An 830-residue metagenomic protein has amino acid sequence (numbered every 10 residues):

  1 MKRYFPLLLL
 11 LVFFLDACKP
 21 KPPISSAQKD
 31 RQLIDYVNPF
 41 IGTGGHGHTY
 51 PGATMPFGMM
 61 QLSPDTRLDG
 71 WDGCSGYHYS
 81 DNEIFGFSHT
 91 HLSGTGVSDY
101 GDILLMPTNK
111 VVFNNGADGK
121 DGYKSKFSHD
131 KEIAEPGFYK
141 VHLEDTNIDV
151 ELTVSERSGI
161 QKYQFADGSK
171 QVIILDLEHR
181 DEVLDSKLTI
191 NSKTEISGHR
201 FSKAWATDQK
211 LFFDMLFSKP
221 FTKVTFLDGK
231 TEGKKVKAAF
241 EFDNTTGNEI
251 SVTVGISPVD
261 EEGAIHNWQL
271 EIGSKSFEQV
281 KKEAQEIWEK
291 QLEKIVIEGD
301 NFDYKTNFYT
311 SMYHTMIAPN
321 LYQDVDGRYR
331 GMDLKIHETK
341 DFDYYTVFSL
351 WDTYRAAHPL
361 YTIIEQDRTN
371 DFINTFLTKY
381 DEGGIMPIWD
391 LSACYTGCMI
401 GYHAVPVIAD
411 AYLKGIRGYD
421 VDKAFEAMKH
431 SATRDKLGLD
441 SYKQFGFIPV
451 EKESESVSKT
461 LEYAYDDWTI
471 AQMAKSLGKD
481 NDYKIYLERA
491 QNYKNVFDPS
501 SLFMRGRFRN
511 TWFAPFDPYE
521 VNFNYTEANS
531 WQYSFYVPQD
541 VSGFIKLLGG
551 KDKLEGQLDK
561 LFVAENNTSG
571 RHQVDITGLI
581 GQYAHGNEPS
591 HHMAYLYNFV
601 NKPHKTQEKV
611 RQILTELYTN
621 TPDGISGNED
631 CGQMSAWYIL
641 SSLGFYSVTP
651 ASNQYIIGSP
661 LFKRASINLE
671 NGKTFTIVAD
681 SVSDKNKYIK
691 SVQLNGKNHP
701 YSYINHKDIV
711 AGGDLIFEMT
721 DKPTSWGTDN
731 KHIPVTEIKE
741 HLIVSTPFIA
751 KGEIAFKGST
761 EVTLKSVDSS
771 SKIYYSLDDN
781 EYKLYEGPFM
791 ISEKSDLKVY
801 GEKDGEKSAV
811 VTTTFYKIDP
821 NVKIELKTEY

Functional and structural regions predicted by a protein language model:
Y4-F13: Sec-dependent N-terminal signal peptides
L15-A17: C-terminal motif of bacterial Sec signal peptides marking the signal peptidase cleavage site
K21-P23, T736-Y830: Short, compositionally stereotyped local motifs that mark structural "simplifiers"
P23-H358, T362-L461, T469-N495, S501-M504 (+7 more regions): Accessory carbohydrate-recognition regions in carbohydrate-active enzymes
D167-S169, K687, S766-K772: Short proline/glycine-enriched turn/loop motifs at strand-loop junctions of beta-rich domains
N653-I677, V744-L764: Surface beta-strand/loop "capping" patches
E670, L694-K697, L777-D779: Short strand-turn-strand beta-turns centered on an Asx-Gly dipeptide
S681-N698, K772-I773: Surface-exposed interfaces of beta-sheet-rich extracellular modules
